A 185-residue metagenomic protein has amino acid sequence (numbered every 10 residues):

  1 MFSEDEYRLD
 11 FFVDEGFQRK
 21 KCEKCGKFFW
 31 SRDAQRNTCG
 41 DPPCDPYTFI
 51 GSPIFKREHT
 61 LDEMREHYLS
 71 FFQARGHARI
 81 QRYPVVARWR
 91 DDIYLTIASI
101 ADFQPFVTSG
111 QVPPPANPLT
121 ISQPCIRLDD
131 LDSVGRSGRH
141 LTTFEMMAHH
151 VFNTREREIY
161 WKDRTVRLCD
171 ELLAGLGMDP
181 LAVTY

Functional and structural regions predicted by a protein language model:
M1-D5: Basic, low-complexity terminal or inter-domain segments flanking catalytic cores
E6-R8, H67: Long, compositionally biased low-complexity segments enriched in polar/charged residues
L9-F17, F28-D33: Short, flexible, mixed-charge glycine/proline-rich loop motifs that serve as phosphate/nucleic-acid-contacting
R19-E23, C169: Short, solvent-exposed secondary-structure boundary motifs
C22-C25, C39: Short cysteine-rich clusters marking metal-coordination/redox-active sites
K27-F28, I159: Short, low-complexity intrinsically disordered segments
D33-Y47: Cysteine-rich micro-motifs
F49-Y185: Structured aminoacyl-transfer and RNA-binding surfaces used for tRNA recognition/handling in the translation apparatus
